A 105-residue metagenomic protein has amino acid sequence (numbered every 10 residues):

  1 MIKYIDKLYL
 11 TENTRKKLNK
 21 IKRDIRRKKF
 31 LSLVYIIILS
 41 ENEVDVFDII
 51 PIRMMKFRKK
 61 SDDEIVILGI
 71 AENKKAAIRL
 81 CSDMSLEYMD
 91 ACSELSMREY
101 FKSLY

Functional and structural regions predicted by a protein language model:
M1, R26-S32, L104: A broad, low-specificity signal for short, low-complexity segments enriched in glycine/proline and polar/charged
M1-I25: Negatively charged, low-complexity tracts enriched in Asp/Glu with abundant Ser/Thr
Y4, Y35-I36, Y88, Y100: Aromatic side chains
R27, L39-S40, L80-E87, R98-E99: A general structural signal for short secondary-structure boundary/capping elements
K28-I65: Short aromatic-glycine-(Arg/Gly/Cys) micro-motifs in beta-strand/loop hairpins
D63-I67, E72-E87: A short, charged, amphipathic alpha-helix used as a generic interaction element across diverse proteins
Y88-Y105: Charge-dense polyanion-binding interfaces
